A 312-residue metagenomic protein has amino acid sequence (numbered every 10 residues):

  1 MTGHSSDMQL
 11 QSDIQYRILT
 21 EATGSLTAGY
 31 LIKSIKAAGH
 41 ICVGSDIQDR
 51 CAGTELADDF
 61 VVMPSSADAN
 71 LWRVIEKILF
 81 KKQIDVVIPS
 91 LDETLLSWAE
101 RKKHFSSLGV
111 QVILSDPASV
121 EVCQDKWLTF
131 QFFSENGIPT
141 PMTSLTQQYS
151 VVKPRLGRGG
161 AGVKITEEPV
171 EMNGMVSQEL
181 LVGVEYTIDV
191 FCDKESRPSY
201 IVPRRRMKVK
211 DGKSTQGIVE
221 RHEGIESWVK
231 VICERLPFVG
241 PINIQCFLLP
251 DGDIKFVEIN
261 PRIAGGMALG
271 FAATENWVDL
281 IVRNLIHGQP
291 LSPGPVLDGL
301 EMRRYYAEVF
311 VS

Functional and structural regions predicted by a protein language model:
M1-I113: ATP-binding N-terminal substructure of ATP-dependent carboxylate-amine bond-forming enzymes
I18-T20, V86-P89, M142, V176-Q178 (+1 more regions): Short catalytic-loop micro-motif centered on adjacent basic/acidic residues
I41, D59, R197-P198, D253: Residues at the starts of beta-strands that form the adenosine-phosphate
M63, S90, T146, R204 (+1 more regions): Conserved residues at the C-terminal ends of beta-strands
K103-G109, P117-Y186, C192-R197, H222-S227: Active-site nucleotide/adenylate-binding loops and adjacent lid/helix of ATP-dependent enzymes
K153, D253-I263: A short beta-strand motif that forms the metal-chelation/ATP-contact edge of phosphoryl-transfer active sites
Q178-P241, L248, N260-H287, G299-E308: ATP-dependent carboxylate/phosphate-activation module, predominantly the ATP-grasp catalytic core and closely related
